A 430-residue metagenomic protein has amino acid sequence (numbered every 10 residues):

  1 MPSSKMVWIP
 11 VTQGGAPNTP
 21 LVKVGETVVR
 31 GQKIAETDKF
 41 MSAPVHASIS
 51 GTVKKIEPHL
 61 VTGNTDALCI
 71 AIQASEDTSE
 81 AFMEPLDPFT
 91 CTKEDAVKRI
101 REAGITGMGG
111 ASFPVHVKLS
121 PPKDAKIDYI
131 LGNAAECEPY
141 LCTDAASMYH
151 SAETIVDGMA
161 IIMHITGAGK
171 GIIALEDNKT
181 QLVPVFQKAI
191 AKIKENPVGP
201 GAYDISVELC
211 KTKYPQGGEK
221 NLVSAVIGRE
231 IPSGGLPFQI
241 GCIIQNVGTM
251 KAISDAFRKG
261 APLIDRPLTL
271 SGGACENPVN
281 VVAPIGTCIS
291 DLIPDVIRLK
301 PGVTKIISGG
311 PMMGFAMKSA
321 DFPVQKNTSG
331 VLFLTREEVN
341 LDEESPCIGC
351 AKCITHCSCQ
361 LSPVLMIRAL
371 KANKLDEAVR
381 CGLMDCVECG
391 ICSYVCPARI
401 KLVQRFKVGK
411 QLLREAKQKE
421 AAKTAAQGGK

Functional and structural regions predicted by a protein language model:
M1-L21, A71: N-terminal, Lys/Arg-enriched amphipathic/low-complexity engagement segments that precede the first folded domain
N18-T27, G31: Short histidine-centered loop motifs in beta-beta connectors
V29-S42, E57-L60, A67-A74: Short hydrophobic beta/alpha edge segments that flank linear recognition/processing sites
G51-V53: Conserved hydrophobic positions within beta-strands
G107, I130-D144, A274: Gly-rich Lys/Arg/Thr-decorated short loops/hinges at beta-loop-alpha junctions or inter-strand turns that position
A135, A168-I289, D295-K300, G310: Hydrophobic alpha-helical positions that pack around
Y149-I165: Histidine-anchored nucleotide/phosphate-binding helix
T328-E344, I354, S358-K430: Ferredoxin-type iron-sulfur electron-transfer modules in oxidoreductases and energy-metabolism complexes
